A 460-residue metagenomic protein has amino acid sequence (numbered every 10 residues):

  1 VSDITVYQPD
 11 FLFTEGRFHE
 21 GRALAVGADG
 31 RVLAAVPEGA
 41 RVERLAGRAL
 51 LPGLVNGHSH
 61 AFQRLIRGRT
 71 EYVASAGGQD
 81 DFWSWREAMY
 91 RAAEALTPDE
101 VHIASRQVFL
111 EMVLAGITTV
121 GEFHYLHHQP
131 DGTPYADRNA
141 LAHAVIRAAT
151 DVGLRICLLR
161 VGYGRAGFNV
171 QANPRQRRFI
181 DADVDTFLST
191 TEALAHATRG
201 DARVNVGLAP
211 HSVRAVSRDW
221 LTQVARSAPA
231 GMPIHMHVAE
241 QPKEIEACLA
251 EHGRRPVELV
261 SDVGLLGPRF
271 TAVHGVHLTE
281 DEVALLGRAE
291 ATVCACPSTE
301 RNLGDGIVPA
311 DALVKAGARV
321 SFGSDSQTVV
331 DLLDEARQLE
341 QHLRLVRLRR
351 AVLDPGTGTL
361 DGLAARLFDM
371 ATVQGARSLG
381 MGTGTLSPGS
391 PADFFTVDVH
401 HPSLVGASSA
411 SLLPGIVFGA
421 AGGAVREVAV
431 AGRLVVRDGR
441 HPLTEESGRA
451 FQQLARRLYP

Functional and structural regions predicted by a protein language model:
V1-R22, G27, A365-P460: Active-site microenvironment of metallo-dependent hydrolases
S2-L12, A28, V36-S84, D99 (+3 more regions): Replace "His-x-His-based motif
D10, L24, G30, G47 (+16 more regions): Divalent metal-coordination and catalytic microenvironments
L65-I103, Q129-R138, R165-D185, P242-R269 (+2 more regions): Active-site gating loops and adjacent loop-to-helix segments of metal-dependent hydrolytic enzymes
R69-R155, T186-D201, Q452-P460: Alpha-helical scaffold segments that flank or form the walls of functional sites
H128-G275: Metal-coordinating catalytic core of metallo-dependent amide/deamination hydrolases
P242-R254, E282-G287, G304-L313, T328-R347: Histidine/acidic-residue-rich catalytic or RNA/ligand-binding cores of hydrolases and nuclease-related proteins
D262-L265, R269, D311-S403: His/Asp/Glu-enriched, well-ordered alpha-helical/loop segment that forms or immediately abuts the divalent-metal
